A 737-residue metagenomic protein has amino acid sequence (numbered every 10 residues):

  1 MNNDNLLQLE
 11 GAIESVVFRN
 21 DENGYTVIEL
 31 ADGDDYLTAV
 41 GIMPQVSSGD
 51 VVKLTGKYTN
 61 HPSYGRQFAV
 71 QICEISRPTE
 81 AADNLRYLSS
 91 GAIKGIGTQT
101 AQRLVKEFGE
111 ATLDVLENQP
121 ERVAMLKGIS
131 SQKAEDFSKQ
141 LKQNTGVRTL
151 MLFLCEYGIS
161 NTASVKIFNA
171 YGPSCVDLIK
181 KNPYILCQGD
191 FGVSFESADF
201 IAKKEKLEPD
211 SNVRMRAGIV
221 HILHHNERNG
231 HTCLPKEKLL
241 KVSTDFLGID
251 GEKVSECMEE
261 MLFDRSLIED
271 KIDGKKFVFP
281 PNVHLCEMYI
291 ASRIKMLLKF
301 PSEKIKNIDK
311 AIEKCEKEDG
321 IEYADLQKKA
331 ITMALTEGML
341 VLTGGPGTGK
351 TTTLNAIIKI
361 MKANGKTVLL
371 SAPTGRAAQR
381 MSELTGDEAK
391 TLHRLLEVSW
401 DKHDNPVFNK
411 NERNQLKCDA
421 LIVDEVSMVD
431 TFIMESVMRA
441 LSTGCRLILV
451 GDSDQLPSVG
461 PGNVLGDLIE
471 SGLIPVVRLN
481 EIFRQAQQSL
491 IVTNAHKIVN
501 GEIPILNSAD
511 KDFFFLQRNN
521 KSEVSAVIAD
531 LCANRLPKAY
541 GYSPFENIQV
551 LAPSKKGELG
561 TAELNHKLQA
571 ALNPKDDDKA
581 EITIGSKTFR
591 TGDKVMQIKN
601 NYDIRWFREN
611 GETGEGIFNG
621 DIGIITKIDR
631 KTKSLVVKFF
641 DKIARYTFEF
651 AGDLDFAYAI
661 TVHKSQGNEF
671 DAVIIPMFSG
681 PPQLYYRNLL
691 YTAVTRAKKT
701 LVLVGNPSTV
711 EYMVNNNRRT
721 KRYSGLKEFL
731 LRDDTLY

Functional and structural regions predicted by a protein language model:
M1-N307, Y737: Accessory, non-ATPase domains that flank or precede helicase/AAA+ motor cores in DNA-metabolism machines
G49-V51, G592, G620: Loop/turn positions that initiate beta-strands
K310-G338: Conserved pre-motif I regulatory segment
K328-I331, T336-A509: ASCE P-loop NTPase helicase motor core
S453-E615, T626, Y737: Conserved helicase motor core of P-loop NTPases
N500, R608, N619-Y737: C-terminal accessory regions
